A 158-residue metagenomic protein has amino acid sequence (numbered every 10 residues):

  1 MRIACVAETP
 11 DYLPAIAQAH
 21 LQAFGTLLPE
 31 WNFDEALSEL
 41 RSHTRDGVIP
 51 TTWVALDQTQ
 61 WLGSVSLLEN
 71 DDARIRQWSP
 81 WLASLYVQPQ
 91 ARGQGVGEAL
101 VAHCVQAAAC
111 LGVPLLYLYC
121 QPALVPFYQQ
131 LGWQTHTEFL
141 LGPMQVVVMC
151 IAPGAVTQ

Functional and structural regions predicted by a protein language model:
M1-I16: A short beta-loop-alpha structural element at the N-terminal edge of CoA-dependent acyl/N-acetyltransferase catalytic
L21, G25-V54, L62: Active-site rim helix/loop that mediates acceptor-substrate recognition in acyltransferases
T52-V54, Q60-N70, W81, Y86: Conserved beta-strand in the GNAT
A91, G95-H103: Conserved acetyl-CoA pyrophosphate-binding loop and the N-cap/start of the following alpha-helix in GNAT-like
A108-C120: Conserved GNAT acetyl-CoA-binding A-motif
Y119-P122, L131-Q134, E138-Q158: C-terminal "cap" of GNAT-fold acetyltransferases
Y128: Conserved active-site tyrosine of GNAT-family acetyltransferases
